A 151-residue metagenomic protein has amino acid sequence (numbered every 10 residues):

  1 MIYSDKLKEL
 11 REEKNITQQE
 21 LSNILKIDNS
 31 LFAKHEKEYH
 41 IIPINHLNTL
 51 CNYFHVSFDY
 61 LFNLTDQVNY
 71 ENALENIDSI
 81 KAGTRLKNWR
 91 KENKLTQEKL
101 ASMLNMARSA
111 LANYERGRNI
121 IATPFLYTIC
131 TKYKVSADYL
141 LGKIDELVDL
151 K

Functional and structural regions predicted by a protein language model:
M1-E13, N69-E92: A short, Lys/Arg-rich alpha-helix, primarily the initiator
L7, I41-I44, L86, Q97 (+2 more regions): Short, structured motif recognition centered on aromatic/hydrophobic residues
E12, N23, N52, K91 (+2 more regions): Alpha-helical residues within the helix-turn-helix
N15-K34, K94-N113: Short alpha-helical DNA-recognition segment
E20, L31, I41, S57-Y60 (+4 more regions): Residues in the helix-turn-helix
N45-Y60, P124-Y139: DNA major-groove recognition helix of helix-turn-helix/homeodomain DNA-binding modules
Y60-Y70, Y139-L150: Short amphipathic recognition helices of helix-turn-helix/homeodomain-type DNA-binding modules
